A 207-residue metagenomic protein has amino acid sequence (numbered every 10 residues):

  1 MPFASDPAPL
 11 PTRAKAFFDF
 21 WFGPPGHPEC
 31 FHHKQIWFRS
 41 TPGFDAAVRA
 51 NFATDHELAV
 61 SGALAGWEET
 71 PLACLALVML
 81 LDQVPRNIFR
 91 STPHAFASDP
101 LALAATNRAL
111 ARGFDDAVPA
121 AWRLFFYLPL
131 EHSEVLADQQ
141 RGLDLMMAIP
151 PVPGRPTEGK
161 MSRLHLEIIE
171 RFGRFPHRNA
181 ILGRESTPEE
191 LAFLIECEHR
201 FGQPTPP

Functional and structural regions predicted by a protein language model:
M1-S91, F96-P207: Intrinsically disordered, low-complexity activation-like regions
